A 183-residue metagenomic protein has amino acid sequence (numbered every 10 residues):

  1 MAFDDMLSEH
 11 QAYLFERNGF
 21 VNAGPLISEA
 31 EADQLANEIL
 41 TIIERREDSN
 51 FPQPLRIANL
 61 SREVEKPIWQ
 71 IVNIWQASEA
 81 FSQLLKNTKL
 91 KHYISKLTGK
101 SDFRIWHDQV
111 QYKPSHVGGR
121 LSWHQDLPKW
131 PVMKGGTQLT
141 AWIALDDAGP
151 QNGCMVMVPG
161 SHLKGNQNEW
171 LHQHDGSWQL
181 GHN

Functional and structural regions predicted by a protein language model:
M1-N18, A23-W123, W130-V132, W170: Non-heme Fe(II)-dependent double-stranded beta-helix
N22, S122, T140, A144 (+1 more regions): Conserved beta-strand segments that form the floor/walls of ligand-binding pockets within enzyme and binding domains
A23, P128-W130, P150, L163: General alpha-helical segment detector with a strong preference for membrane-spanning helices and helix-boundary regions
P54-L55, Q125-D126, S177-N183: Short, surface-exposed loop/helix-turn segments at secondary-structure junctions that function as lids/hinges flanking
D108, L139, G153: Change "...and in nucleic-acid phosphodiester-cleaving endonucleases..." to "...and in nucleic-acid processing enzymes
Q109, P114, Q125-L127, I143-D147 (+1 more regions): Short, structured patches in soluble enzyme cores that scaffold and shape functional sites
P131-P150: Short, conserved beta-strand element in jelly-roll/cupin
A148-N183: Double-stranded beta-helix
